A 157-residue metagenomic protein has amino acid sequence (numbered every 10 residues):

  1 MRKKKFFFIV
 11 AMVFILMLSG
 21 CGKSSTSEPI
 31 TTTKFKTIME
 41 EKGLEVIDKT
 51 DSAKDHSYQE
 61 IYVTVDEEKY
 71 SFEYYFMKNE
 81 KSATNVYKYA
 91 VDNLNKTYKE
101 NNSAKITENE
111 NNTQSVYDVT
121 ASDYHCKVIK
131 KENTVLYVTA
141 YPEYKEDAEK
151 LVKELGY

Functional and structural regions predicted by a protein language model:
M1-F8: Bacterial N-terminal signal peptides that target proteins for export
M17-G20: C-terminal motif of bacterial Sec signal peptides marking the signal peptidase cleavage site
G22-S24: Bacterial signal peptide processing site
S27-M39: Immediate post-signal-peptide N-terminus of mature secreted/exported proteins
T37-D55, T84-C126, K131, L151-Y157: Short Gly/Thr-rich strand-loop-strand
L44-Y75: Secretory pathway targeting signatures of secreted, lumenal, and periplasmic proteins
E67-K88, V138: A short acidic-to-branched-hydrophobic micro-motif
N133-Y141: Short, well-ordered beta-strand elements
